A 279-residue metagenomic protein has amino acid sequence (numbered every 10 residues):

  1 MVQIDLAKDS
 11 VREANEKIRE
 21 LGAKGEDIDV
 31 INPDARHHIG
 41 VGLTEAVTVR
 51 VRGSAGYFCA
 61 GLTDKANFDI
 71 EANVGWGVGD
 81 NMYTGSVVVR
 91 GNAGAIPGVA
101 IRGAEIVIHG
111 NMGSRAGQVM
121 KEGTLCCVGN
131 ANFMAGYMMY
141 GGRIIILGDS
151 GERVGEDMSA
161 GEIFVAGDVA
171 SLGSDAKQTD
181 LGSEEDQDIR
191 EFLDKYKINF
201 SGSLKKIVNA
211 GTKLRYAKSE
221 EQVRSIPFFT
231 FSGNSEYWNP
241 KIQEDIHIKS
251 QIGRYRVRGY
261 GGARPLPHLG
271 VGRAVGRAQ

Functional and structural regions predicted by a protein language model:
M1-I39, R90, H109, T124 (+2 more regions): Intrinsically disordered, low-complexity terminal regions
D27, R36, A46-T48, G56 (+11 more regions): Detector for repetitive beta-architecture
R50-V51, I70: Structural recognition of beta-strand segments within beta-rich domains
N67-D69, A100, V119, K195-K197 (+1 more regions): Hydrophobic transmembrane alpha-helix bundles
